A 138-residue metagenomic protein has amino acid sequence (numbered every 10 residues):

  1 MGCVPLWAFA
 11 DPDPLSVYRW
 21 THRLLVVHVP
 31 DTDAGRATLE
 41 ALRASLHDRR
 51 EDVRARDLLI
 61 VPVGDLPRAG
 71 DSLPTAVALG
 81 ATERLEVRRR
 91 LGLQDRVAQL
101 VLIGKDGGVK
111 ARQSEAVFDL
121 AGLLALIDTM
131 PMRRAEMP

Functional and structural regions predicted by a protein language model:
G2-P138: Non-catalytic interaction/Regulatory regions outside core domains
